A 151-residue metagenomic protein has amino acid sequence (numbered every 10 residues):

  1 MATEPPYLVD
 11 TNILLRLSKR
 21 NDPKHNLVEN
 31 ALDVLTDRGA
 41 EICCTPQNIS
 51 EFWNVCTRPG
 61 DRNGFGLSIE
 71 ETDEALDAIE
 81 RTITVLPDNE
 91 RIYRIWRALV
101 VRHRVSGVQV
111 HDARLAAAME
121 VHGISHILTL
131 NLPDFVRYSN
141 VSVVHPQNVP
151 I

Functional and structural regions predicted by a protein language model:
M1-C44, P59-E71, R137: Short, well-structured N-terminal submotif of metal-dependent ribonuclease cores
M1-P6, A116-I151: Acidic, PIN/NYN-like endoribonuclease modules and their adjacent C-terminal/linker elements
A2, I83-L130: Active-site neighborhoods of divalent-metal-dependent phosphate/nucleic-acid chemistry enzymes
N12-I13, Q47, R91, R114 (+1 more regions): Alpha-helix/helix-capping structural signal
C43, L86, V144: General small-molecule cofactor/ligand-binding pocket signal
C43-P46, T129: Short beta-strand segments at enzyme active-site cores
G64-E80, T84: Glycine/small-residue-rich phosphate/adenosyl-binding loop
